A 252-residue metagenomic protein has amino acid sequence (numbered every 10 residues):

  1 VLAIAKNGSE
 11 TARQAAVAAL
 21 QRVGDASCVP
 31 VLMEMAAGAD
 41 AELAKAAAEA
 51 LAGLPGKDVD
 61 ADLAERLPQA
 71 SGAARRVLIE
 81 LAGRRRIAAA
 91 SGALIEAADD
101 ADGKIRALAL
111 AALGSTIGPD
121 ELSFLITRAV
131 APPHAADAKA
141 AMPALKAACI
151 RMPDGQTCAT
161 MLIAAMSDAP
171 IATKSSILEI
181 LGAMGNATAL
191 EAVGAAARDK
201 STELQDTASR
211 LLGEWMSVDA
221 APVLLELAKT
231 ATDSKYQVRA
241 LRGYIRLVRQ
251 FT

Functional and structural regions predicted by a protein language model:
A3-K6, T11-D25, P30-A37, E42-K57 (+12 more regions): Structural detector for internal amphipathic alpha-helices that build alpha-solenoid repeat scaffolds
A220: Conserved short secondary-structure elements within globular domains
